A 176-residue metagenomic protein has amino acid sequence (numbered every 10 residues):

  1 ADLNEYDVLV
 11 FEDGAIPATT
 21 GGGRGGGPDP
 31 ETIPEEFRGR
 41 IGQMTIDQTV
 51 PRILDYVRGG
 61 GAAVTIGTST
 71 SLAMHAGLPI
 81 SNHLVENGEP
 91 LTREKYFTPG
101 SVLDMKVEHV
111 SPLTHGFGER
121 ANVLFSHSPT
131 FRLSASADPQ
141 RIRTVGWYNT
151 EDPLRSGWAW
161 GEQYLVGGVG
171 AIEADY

Functional and structural regions predicted by a protein language model:
D2-N4: Short amphipathic alpha-helix with an adjacent loop that forms part of the alpha/beta core around
D7-L9, D13-A73: Short alpha-beta junction capping motif
D7-V10, I80-L84: Short, hinge-like loop/turn segments at secondary-structure boundaries
L9, D13, T20-G26, N87 (+3 more regions): Feature targets compositionally biased, intrinsically disordered low-complexity regions with long contiguous runs
A15, G59, H75-P79, E86 (+1 more regions): Short, well-ordered loop/turn and helix-capping segments at boundaries between secondary-structure elements and domains
G25-G27, L78-H83: Short secondary-structure boundary/capping segments
G67-T68, L84-E86: Short loop/turn and capping residues at structural boundaries
N82-L84, L91-Y176: Catalytic beta-strand/loop cores that center a nucleophilic Ser/Cys/Thr and support acyl-enzyme chemistry
